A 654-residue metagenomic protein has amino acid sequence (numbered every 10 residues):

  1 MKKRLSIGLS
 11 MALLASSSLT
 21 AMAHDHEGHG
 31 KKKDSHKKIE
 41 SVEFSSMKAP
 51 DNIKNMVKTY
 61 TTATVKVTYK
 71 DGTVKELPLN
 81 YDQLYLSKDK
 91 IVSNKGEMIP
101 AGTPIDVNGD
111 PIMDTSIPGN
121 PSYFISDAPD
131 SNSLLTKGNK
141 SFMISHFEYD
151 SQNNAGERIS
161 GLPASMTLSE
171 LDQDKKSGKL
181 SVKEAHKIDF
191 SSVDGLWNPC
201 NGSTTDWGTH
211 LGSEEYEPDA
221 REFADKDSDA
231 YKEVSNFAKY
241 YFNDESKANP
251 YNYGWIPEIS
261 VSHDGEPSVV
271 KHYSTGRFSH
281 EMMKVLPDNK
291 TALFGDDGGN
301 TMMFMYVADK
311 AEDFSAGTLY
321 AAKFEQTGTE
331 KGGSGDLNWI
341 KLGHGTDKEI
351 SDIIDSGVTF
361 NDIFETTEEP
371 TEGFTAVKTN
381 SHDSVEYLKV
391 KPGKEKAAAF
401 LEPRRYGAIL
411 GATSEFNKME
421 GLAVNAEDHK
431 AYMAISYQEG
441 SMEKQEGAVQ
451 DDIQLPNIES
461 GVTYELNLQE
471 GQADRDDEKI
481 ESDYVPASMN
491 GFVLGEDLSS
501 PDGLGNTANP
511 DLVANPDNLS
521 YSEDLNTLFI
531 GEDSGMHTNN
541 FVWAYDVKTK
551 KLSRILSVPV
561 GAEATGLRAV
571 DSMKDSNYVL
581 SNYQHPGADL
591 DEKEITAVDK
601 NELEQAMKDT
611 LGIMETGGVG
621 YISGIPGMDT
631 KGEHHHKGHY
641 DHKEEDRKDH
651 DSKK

Functional and structural regions predicted by a protein language model:
M1-A23: Gram-negative bacterial Sec-dependent N-terminal signal peptides
H24-G632: Conserved small-residue
D25-D34, E633-K654: Ser/Thr/Gly/Pro-rich low-complexity, disordered linker/stalk segments of secreted and cell-surface proteins
